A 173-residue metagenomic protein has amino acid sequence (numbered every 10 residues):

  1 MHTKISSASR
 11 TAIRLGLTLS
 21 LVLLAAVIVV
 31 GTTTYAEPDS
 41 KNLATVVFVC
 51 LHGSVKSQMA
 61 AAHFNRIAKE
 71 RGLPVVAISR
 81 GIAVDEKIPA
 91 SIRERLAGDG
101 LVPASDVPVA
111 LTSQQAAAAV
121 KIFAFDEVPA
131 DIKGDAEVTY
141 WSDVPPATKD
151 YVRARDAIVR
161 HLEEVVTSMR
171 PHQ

Functional and structural regions predicted by a protein language model:
M1-T11: N-terminal secretory signal peptides that target proteins for export/translocation
G16-I28: Bacterial N-terminal signal peptides
I28-T32, E127-Q173: Phosphate-binding/catalytic loops
E37-L111: Conserved active-site segments centered on acidic
C50, D126-E127: Glycine-rich, N-terminal phosphate-binding loop of Rossmann-like dinucleotide-binding domains
A116-A117: A short, aliphatic-rich alpha-helical micro-motif
V120-I122: Conserved acidic residues
